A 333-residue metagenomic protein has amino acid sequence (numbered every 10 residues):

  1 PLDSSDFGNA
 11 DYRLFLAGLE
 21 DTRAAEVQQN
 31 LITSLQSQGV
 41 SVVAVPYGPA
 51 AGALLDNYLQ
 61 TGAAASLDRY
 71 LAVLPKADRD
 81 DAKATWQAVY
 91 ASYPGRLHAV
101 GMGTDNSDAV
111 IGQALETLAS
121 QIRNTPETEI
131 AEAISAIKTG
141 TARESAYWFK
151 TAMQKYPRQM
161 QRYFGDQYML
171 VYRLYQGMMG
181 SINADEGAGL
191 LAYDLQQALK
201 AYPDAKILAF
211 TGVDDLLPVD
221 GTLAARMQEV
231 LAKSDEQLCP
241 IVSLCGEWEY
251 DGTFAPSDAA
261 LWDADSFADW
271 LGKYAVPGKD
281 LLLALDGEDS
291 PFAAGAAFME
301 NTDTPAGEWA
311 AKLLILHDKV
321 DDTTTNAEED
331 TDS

Functional and structural regions predicted by a protein language model:
P1-S333: Compositional signal for N-terminal targeting/processing segments
